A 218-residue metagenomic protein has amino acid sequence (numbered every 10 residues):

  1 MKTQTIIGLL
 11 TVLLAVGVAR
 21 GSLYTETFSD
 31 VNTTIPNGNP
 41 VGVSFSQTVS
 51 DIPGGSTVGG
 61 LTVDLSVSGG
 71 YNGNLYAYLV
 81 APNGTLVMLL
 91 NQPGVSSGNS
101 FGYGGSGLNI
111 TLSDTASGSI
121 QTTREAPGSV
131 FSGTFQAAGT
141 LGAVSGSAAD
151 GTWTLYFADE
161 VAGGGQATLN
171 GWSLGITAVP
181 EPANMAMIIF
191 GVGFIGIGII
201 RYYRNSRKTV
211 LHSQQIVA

Functional and structural regions predicted by a protein language model:
M1-I7, S206: Bacterial N-terminal signal peptides that target proteins for export
T3, T33, G38-P40, M185 (+1 more regions): N-terminal cationic leader/targeting segments used for protein routing and processing
I7-G8, Q121, I189-F190, V217: Residues marking helix boundaries in flexible regions
G8-A15: Bacterial N-terminal signal peptides
G17-G21: Sec/Tat signal peptide C-region and signal peptidase I cleavage site
S22-A178: Loop and turn regions of beta-sandwich accessory domains that flank beta-strands and are enriched in small/polar
E181-R201: A short, hydrophobic C-terminal helix/tail in secreted or cell-surface proteins
I197-A218: C-terminal membrane-anchoring or membrane-association module
